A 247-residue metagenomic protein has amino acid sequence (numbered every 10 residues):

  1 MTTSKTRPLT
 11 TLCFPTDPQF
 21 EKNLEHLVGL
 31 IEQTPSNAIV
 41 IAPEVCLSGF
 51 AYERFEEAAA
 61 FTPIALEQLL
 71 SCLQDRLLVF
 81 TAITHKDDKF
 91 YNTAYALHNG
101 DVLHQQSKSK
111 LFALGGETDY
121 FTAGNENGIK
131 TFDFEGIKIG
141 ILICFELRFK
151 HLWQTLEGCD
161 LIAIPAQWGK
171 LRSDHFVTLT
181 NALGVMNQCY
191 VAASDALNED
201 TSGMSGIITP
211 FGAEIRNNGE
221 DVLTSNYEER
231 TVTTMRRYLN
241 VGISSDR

Functional and structural regions predicted by a protein language model:
S4-P18, Q105, I137-E146, A163: Active-site-proximal beta-strand elements of phosphoester/diester hydrolases
P15-Q19, I83-K86, C144-F149, L197-E199: Short beta->alpha connector loops
D17-F20, L24-N99, K170-V185: Cys-nucleophile CN-hydrolase/nitrilase-fold catalytic domain and related Cys-dependent amidase chemistry that acts on
I64-L77, R148-V222: CN hydrolase (nitrilase-like) catalytic-core segments centered on the catalytic cysteine and neighboring Lys/Glu
R76-T81, S109-G116, Q188-A192: Short Pro/Gly-enriched beta-strand edge/turn motifs at strand-loop
F80-A82, N92-A96, K130-F132, M204-I207 (+1 more regions): Short beta-strand scaffold segments in enzyme catalytic cores
K86-E157, R172, T178, T234-S244: Active-site catalytic loop in hydrolytic enzyme cores
Q105-K108, R216-N217, T224: Residue-level detector of high-confidence beta-strand sites
